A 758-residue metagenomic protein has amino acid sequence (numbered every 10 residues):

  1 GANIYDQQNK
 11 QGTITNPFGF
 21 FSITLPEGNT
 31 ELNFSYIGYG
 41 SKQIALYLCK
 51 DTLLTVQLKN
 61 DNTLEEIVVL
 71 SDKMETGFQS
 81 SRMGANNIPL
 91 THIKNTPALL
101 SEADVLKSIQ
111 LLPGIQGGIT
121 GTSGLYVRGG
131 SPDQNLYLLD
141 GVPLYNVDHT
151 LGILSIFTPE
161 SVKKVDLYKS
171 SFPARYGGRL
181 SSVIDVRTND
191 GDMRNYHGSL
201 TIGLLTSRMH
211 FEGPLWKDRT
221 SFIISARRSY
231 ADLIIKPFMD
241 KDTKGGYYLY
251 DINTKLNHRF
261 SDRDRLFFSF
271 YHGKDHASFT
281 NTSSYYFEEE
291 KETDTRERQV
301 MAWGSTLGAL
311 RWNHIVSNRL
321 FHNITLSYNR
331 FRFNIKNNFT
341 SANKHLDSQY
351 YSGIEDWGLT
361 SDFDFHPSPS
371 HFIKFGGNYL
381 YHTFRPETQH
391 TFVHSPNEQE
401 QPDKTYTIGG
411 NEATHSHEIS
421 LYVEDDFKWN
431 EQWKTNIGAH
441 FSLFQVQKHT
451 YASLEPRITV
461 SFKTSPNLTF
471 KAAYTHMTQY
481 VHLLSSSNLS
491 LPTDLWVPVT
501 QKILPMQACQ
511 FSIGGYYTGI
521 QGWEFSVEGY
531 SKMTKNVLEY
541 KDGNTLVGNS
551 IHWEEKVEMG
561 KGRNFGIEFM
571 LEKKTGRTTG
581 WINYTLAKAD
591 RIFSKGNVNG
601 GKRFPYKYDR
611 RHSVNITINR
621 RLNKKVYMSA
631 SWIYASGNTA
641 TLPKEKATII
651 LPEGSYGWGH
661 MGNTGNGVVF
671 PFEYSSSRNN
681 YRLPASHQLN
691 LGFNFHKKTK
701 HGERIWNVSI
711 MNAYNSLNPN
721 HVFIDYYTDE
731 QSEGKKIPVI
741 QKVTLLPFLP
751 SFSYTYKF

Functional and structural regions predicted by a protein language model:
G1-E66, D72: Periplasm-facing N-terminal accessory domains of Gram-negative outer-membrane beta-barrel systems
I14, G38-G40, L70-K73, Q79-F172 (+2 more regions): Periplasmic N-terminal accessory/gating domains of Gram-negative outer-membrane beta-barrel systems
L136, K164-R175, S181-N189, Y196-R259 (+1 more regions): Predominantly transmembrane beta-strands of Gram-negative outer membrane beta-barrel pores used for transport
N257-D275, M301-H449, K463, G519 (+3 more regions): Face-selective signature of the C-terminal outer-membrane beta-barrel domain
T282-S283, F287, R332, T388-T391 (+5 more regions): Surface-exposed extracellular loop regions of Gram-negative outer-membrane beta-barrel proteins, predominantly
S352, D356-D362, G409-T414, S420 (+6 more regions): Outer membrane beta-barrel strand-and-loop segments of large Gram-negative receptors, especially TonB-dependent
N430-Q432, S531-M533, E555-K644: Gram-negative outer-membrane beta-barrel transporters
K535, K625, I633-V669, P684-Q688 (+1 more regions): C-terminal beta-signal and adjacent terminal beta-strands/loops of Gram-negative outer-membrane beta-barrel proteins
